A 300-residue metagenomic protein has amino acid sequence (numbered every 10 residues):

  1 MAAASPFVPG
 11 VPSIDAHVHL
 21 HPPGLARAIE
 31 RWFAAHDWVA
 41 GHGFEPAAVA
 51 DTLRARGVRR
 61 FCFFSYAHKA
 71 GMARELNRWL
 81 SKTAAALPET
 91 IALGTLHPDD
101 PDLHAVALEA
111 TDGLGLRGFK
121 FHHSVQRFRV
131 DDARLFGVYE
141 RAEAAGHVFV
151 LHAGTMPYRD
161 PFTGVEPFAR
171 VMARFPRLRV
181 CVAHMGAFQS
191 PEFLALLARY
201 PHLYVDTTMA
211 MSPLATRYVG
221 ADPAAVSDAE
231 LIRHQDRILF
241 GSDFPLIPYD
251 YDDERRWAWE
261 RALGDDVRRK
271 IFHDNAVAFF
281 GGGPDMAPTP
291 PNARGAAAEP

Functional and structural regions predicted by a protein language model:
M1-A16, L25-R60, H234-L239, P248-P300: Mid-to-C-terminal alpha-helical segments outside catalytic/metal-binding sites
H17, L80, F119, A142 (+5 more regions): Conserved, mostly hydrophobic/aromatic
H17-P23, H152, H184: Histidine-centered divalent metal-coordination motifs
P46-L53, N77-S81, A107-L108, L135 (+4 more regions): Generic structural signal for well-ordered alpha-helices, preferentially at hydrophobic/aromatic core positions
R59-R60, H68-T163, D206: Active-site gating/metal-coordination segments in enzymes
F63, A92-T95, V180-H184, G241: Short catalytic-loop micro-motif centered on adjacent basic/acidic residues
N77, P101-H104, F168, Q189-F193 (+2 more regions): Short, well-ordered alpha-helical microsegments
G113, R117-G118, D131-L239: Catalytic pocket-lining loop regions of alpha/beta-barrel enzymes, especially the amidohydrolase/enolase/GH5 lineages
